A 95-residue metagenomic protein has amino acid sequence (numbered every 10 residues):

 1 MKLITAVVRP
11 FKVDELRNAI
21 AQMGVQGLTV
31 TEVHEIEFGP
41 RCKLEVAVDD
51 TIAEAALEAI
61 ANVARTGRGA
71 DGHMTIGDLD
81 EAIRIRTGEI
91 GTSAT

Functional and structural regions predicted by a protein language model:
M1-T95: Positively charged, small/polar-rich N-terminal and surface patches that mediate targeting and assembly and bind
